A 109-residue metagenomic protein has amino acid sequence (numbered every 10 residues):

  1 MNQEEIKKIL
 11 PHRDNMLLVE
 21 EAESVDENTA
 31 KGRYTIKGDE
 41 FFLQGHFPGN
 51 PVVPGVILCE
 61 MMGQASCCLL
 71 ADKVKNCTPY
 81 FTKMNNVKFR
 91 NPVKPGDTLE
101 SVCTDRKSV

Functional and structural regions predicted by a protein language model:
M1-I6, D97-S101: Short Pro/Gly-enriched beta-strand edge/turn motifs at strand-loop
K7-D14: An N-terminal domain-start capping segment
R13, E21-E23, T35-K37, M84 (+1 more regions): Terminal leader/tail segments of proteins
D14-V53: Catalytic strand-loop segment that frames the active site of acyl-thioester-processing enzymes
A22, V53-N76: Active-site helix/loop of acyl-thioester processing domains in fatty-acid/polyketide metabolism, spanning hotdog-fold
A65-D105: Hydrophobic beta-strand-centered segment that forms part of the acyl-chain substrate-binding groove
K107-V109: Conserved small/polar residues in nucleotide/adenosyl-binding loops
